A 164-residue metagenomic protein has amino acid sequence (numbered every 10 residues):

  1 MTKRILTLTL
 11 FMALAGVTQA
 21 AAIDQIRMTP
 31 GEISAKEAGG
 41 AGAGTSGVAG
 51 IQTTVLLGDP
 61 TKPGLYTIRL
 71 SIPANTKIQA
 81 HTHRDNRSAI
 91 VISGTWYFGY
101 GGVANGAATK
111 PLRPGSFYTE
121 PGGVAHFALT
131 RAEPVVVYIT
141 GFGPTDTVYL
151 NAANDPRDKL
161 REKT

Functional and structural regions predicted by a protein language model:
M1-R4: Positively charged n-region of N-terminal signal peptides that target proteins for export
T7-G16: Bacterial N-terminal signal peptides
Q19-Y66, A152-T164: A short, N-terminal "cap"/entry segment at the start of jelly-roll beta-barrel domains of the cupin/DSBH fold
D59-T61, W96, G102-G123: Short acidic-glycine-tyrosine-enriched beta hairpin
P63-H83, P111-L112, P121-G123: Conserved short histidine dyad/triad with adjacent acidic residue
P73-T76, T82-V103: Glycine- and acidic-residue-biased ligand/ion/polar-headgroup-sensing regions
I78-A80, F98-G99, E120, A125-R131: Short beta-strand His + acidic residue motifs that chelate non-heme Fe in jelly-roll/DSBH and cupin folds
A107, F127-T164: Double-stranded beta-helix
